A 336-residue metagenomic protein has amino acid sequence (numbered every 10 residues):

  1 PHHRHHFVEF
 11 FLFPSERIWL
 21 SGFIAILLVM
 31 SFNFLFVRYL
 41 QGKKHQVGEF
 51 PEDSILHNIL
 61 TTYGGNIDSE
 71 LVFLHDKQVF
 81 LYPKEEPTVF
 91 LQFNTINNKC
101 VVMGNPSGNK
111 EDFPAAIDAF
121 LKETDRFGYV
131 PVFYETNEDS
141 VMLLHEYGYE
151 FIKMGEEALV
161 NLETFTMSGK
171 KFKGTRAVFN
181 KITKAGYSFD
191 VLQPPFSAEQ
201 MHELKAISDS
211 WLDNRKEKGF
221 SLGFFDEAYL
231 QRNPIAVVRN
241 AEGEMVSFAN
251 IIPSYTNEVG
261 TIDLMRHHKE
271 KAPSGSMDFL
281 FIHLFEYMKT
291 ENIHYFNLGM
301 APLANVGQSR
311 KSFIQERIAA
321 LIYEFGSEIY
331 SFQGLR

Functional and structural regions predicted by a protein language model:
P1-S15: Membrane-interfacial helical/loop segments at transmembrane boundaries in membrane proteins
S15-G42: Alpha-helical membrane-embedded segments
F36-V102, Y129, F133-I152, E163-A177 (+2 more regions): A conserved beta-strand-loop-helix scaffold within acyl/acetyltransferase catalytic domains
V101-E111: Glycine-rich phosphate-binding "P-loop"
I152-A158: Conserved catalytic-core motifs of GNAT/GCN5-like acyltransferases
Q308-Y330: Acidic, Ser/Thr-rich peripheral helices and adjacent loops at domain boundaries
